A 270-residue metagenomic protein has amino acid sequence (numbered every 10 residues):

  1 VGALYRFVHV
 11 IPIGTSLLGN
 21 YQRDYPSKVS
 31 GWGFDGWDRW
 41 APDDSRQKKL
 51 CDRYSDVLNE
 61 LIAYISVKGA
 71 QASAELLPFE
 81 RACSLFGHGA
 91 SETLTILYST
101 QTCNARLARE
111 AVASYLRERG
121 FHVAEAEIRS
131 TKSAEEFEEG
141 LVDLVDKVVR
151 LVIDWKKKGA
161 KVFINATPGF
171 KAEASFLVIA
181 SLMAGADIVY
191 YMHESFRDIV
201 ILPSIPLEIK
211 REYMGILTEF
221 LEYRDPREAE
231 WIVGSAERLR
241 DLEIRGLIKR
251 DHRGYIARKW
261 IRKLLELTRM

Functional and structural regions predicted by a protein language model:
V1-K161, S175-M270: Long, low-complexity, Lys/Arg-enriched
I164: Conformationally flexible catalytic loops at phosphate/diphosphate-handling active centers
G169: Catalytic donor/gating beta->alpha subdomain of glycosyltransferases that bind UDP-sugars
